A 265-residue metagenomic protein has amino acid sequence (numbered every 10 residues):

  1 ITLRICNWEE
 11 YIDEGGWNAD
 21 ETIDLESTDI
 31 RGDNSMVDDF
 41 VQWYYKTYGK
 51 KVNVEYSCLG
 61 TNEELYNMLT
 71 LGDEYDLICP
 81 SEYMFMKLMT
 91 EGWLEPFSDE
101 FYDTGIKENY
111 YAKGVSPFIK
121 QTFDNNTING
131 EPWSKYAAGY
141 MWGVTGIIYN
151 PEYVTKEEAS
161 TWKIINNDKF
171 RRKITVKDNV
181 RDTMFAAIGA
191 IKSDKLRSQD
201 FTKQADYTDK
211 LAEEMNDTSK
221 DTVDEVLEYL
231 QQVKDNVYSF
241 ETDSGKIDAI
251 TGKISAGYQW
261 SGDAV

Functional and structural regions predicted by a protein language model:
I1-K87, E91, I247: Early extracytoplasmic/lumenal segment of secretory-pathway proteins
A19-I30, D103-I128, K195-D224: Charged, glycine/proline-rich intrinsically disordered loops and linkers
K51, E55-N62, Y66, M86-W142 (+1 more regions): Hinge/lid segment of periplasmic solute-binding proteins
L71-C79, W93-L94, F170-R172, T251-Q259: Alpha-to-beta junction loops
G143-G146, F185: Small-molecule pocket liners
G146-Y153, G189-A190: A bilobed periplasmic-binding-protein/Venus flytrap-type ligand-binding module shared by bacterial periplasmic
I164-V180: Short loop->beta-strand "edge-of-pocket" segments that line small-molecule binding or catalytic clefts across diverse
V176, T183-A187, S193-V265: Ligand-binding pocket segment of bilobal, Venus flytrap-like solute-binding proteins
